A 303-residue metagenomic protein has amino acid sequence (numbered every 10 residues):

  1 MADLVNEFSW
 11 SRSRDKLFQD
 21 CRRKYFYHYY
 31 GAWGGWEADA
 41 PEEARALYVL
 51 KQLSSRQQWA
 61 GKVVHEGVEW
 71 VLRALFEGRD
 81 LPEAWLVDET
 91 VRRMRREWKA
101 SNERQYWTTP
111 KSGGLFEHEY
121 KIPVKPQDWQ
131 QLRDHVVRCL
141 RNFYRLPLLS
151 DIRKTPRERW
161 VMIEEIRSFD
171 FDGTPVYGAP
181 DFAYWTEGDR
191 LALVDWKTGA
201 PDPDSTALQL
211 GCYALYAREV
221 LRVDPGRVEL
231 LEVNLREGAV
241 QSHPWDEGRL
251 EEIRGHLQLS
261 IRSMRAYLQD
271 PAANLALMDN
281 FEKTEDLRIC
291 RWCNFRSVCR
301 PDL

Functional and structural regions predicted by a protein language model:
D3-S9, H28-K51, E119, D189-V194 (+1 more regions): Short amphipathic alpha-helical segments and their helix-coil junctions
F8, R12-L17, L50-Q58, K62 (+4 more regions): Short, charged/polar micro-motifs that form catalytic or ligand-binding hotspots
D15-D39, D170-A183, Q258-S263: An acidic intrinsically disordered interaction segment
D15-G31, A40-F76, V87, V91 (+5 more regions): Nuclease catalytic cores
G31, W196-A200, N234, E247: A short beta-strand motif that forms part of the nucleic acid-binding face of small beta-barrel RNA-binding folds
W36-A40, R157-R218, A272: Non-catalytic protein-protein interaction segments used by genome-maintenance enzymes to assemble and couple activities
G67-V161: A non-catalytic, helix-rich entry segment at domain boundaries
R145, D172, S205, E219-L303: Metal-dependent nuclease catalytic regions and adjoining charged, substrate-binding loops involved in nucleic-acid end
